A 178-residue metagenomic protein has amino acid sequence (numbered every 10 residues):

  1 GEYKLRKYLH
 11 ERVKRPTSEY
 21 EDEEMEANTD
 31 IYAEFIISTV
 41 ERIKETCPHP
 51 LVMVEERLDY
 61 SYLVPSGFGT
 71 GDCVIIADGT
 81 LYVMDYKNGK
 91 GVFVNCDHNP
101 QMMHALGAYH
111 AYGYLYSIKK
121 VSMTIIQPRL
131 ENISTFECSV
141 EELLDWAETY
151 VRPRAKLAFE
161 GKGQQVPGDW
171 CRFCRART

Functional and structural regions predicted by a protein language model:
G1-L81, K120-S122: Metal-dependent nuclease catalytic cores that hydrolyze phosphodiester bonds in DNA/RNA, characterized by
K44-E45, G113-Y116, G163-Q165: A general structural signal for short secondary-structure junctions and capping/turn motifs
P48-L157: Mg2+/Mn2+-dependent nuclease catalytic core
L157-T178: Cysteine-cluster motifs in flexible loop/terminal segments that predominantly coordinate metals
